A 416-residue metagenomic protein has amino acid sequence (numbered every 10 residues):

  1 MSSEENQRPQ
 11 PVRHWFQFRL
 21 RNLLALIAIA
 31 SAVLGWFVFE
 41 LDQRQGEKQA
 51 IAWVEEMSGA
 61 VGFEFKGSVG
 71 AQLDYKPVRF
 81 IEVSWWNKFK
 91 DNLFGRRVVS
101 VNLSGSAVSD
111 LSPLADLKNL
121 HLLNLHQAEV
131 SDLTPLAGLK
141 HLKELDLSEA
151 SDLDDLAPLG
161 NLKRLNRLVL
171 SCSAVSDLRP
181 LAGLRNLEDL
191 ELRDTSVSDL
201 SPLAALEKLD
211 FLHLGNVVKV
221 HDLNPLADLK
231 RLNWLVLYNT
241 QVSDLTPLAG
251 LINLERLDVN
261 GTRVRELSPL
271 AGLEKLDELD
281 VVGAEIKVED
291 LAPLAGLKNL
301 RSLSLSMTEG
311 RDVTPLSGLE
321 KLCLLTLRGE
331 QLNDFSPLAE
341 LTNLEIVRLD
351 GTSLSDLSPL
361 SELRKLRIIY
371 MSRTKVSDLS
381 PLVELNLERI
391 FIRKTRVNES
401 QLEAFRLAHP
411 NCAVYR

Functional and structural regions predicted by a protein language model:
M1-H14, A25-L26, S31-W36, S104 (+10 more regions): Long, non-globular targeting/processing and low-complexity regions
S2-E55, G59-F65: Cullin-RING E3 adaptor/co-adaptor recruitment helices
E56-V130, K143-S148, R301: LRR N-terminal entry segment and analogous cap-like coil->beta motifs
G95, D116-L120, L136-L142, A150 (+13 more regions): Leucine-rich repeat
V99-V101, L123-L125, L142-L147, L165-L170 (+10 more regions): Conserved hydrophobic beta-strand positions in leucine-rich repeat
S106, A128, A150-S151, C172-S173 (+10 more regions): Conserved "Asn-ladder"/turn position within leucine-rich repeats
S109-D110, S131-P135, D152-D155, S176-P180 (+10 more regions): Per-repeat structural element of leucine-rich repeats
S377-R416: Leucine-rich solenoid repeat scaffolds
